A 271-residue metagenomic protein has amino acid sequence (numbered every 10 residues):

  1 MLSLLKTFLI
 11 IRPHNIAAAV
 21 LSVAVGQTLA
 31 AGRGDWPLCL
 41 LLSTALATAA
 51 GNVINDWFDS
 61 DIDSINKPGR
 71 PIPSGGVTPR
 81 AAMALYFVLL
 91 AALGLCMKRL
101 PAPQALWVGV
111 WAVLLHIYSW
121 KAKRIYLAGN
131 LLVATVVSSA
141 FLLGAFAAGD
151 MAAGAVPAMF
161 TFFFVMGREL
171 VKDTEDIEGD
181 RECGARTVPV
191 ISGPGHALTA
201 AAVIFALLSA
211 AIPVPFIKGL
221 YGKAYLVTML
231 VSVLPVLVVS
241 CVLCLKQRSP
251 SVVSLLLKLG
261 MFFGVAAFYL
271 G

Functional and structural regions predicted by a protein language model:
M1-G271: Multi-pass alpha-helical membrane architecture of UbiA-family and related isoprenoid/lipid prenyltransferases
